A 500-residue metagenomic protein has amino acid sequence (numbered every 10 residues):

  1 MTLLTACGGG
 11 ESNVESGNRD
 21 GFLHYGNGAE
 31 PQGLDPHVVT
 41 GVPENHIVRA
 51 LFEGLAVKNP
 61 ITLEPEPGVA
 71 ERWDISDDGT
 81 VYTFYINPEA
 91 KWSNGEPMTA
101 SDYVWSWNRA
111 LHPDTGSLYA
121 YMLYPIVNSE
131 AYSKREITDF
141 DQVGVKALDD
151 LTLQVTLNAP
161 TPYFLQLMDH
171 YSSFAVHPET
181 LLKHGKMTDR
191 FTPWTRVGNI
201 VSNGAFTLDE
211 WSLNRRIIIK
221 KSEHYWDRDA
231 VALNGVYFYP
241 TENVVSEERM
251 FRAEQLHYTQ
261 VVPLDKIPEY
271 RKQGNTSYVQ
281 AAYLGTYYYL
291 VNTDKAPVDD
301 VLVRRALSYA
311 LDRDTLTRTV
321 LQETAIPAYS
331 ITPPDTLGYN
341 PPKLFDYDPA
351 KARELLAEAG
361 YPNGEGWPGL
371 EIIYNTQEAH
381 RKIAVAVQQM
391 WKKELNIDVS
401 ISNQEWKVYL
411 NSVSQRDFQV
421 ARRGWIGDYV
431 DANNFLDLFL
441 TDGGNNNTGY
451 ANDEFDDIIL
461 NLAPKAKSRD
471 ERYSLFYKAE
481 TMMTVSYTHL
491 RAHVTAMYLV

Functional and structural regions predicted by a protein language model:
G26-D77, N199-S202: N-terminal lobe/hinge region of extracytoplasmic solute-binding protein
P60, P160-A230, G235, V245 (+2 more regions): Gly/Pro-rich hinge or "lid" segments in bacterial periplasmic/extracellular proteins
E71-M122, Q154, P297: Aromatic- and charge-enriched surface segment that lines or borders ligand/interaction sites
V104, L111, L118-K183: Surface-exposed binding/hinge segments that line and control ligand-binding clefts or catalytic entry sites
D209-K220, Y237-K295, R318: Extracellular/periplasmic solute-recognition and catalytic clefts
L213, A357-G427, R469, A496: Ligand/substrate-recognition segments at binding pockets and active sites
K220-K221, D299-Q389, K393, G449-E454 (+2 more regions): Append "and occasionally in soluble cytosolic enzymes with long acidic Gly/Pro-rich linkers
R318, I397-Y409, S414, N434-R491 (+1 more regions): Extracytoplasmic/peripheral linker and loop segments enriched in polar/acidic and small residues with frequent Thr/Pro
